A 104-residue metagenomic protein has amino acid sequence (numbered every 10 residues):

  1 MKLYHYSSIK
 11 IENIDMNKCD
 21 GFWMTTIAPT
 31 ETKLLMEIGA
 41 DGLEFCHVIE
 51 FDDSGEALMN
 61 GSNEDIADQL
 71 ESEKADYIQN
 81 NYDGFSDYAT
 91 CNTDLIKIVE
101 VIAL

Functional and structural regions predicted by a protein language model:
K2-G21, T25-A28, I38-L104: Active-site and NAD+-binding cores of ADP-ribose-processing enzymes
L34-M36: Compact nucleic-acid interaction/catalytic patches
